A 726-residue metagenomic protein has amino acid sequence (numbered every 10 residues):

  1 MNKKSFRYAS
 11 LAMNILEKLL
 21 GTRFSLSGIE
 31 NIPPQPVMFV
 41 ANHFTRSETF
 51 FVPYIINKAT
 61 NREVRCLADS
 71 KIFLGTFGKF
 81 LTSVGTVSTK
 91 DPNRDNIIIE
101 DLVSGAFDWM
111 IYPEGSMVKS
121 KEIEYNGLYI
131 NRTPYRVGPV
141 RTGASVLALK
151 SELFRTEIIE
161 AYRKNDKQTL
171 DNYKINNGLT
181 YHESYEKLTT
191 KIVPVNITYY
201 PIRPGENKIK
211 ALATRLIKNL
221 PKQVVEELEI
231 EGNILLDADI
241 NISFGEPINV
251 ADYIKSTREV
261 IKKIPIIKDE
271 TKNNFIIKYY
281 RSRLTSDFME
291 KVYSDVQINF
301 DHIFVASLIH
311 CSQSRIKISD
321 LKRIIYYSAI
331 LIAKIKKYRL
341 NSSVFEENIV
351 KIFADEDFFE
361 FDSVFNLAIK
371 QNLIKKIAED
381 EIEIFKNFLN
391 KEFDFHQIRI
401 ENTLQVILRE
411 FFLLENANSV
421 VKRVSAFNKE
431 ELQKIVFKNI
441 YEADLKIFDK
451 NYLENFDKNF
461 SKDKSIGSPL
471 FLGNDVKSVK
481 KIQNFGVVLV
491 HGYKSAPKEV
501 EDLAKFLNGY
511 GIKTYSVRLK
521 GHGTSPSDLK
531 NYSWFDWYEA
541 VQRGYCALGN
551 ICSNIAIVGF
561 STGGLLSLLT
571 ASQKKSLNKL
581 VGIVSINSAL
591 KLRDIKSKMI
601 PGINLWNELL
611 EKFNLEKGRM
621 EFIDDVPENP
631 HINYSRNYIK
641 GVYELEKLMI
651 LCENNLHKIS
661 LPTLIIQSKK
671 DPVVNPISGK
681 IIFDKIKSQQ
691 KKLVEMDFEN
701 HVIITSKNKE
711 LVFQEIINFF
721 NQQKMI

Functional and structural regions predicted by a protein language model:
M1-V64, D69-I72, T82, N96-L472 (+1 more regions): Membrane-interfacial terminal anchoring regions of lipid-handling membrane enzymes
T45, K670-V674, V702: Acidic catalytic loop of the alpha/beta-hydrolase fold
V52-Y54, L503, L661, N675-D684 (+1 more regions): Short alpha-helix in the alpha/beta-hydrolase fold that links the catalytic acid
K462-S525: Short, surface-exposed "cap/lid" segments of acyl-processing enzymes
Y515, K680, D684-V702, K709: Catalytic histidine neighborhood in serine/cysteine hydrolases with alpha/beta-hydrolase-type architecture
G559-S567: Gly/Ala-rich beta-loop-alpha elbow adjacent to hydrolase catalytic centers
I659, I665-Q667, D671: Short beta-strand/loop motif that positions the catalytic acidic residue of the alpha/beta-hydrolase fold
D697-I726: Catalytic active-site module of serine/aspartate enzymes centered on a nucleophile-bearing elbow/loop
